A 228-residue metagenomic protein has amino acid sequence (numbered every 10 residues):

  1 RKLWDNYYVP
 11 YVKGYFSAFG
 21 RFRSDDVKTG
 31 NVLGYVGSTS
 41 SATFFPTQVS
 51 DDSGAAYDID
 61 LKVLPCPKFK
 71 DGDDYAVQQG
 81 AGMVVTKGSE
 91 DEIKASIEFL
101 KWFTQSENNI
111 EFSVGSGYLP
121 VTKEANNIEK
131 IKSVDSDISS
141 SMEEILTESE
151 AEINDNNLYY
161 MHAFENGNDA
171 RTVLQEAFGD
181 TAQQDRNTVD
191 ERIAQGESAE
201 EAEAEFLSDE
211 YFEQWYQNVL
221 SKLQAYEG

Functional and structural regions predicted by a protein language model:
R1-A18: Glycine-centered hinge/linker elements that transmit conformational signals in sensory and ligand-binding systems
W4-Y8, S24, K28, I97-T104 (+4 more regions): Non-transmembrane alpha-helical segments in soluble domains of secreted/periplasmic/extracellular proteins
V9-K13, S50-K123: Extracytoplasmic/periplasmic substrate-recognition and gating elements
Y15-T29: Short helix-initiation/N-cap motifs at beta->coil->alpha
T29-S41: Alpha-to-beta junction loops
T39-A55: A ligand-binding cleft/hinge motif common to bilobed small-molecule-binding domains
E124-N157: An extracytoplasmic/periplasmic, membrane-proximal ligand-sensing/linker region
E150-G228: Conserved C-terminal helix/tail region of periplasmic/extracytoplasmic solute-binding proteins
